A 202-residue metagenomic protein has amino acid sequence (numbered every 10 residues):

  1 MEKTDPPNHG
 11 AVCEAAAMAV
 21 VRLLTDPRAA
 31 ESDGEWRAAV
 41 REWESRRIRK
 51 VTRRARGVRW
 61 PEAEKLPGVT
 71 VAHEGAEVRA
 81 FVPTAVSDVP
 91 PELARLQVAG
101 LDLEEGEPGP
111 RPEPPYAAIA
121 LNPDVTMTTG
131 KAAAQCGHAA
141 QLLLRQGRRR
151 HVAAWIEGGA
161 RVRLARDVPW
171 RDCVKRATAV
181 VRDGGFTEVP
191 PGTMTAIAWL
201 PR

Functional and structural regions predicted by a protein language model:
M1-V162, D167-V174, D183-R202: Positively charged, small/polar-rich N-terminal and surface patches that mediate targeting and assembly and bind
A177-T178: Active-site regions of enzymes building and remodeling cell-envelope glycoconjugates
